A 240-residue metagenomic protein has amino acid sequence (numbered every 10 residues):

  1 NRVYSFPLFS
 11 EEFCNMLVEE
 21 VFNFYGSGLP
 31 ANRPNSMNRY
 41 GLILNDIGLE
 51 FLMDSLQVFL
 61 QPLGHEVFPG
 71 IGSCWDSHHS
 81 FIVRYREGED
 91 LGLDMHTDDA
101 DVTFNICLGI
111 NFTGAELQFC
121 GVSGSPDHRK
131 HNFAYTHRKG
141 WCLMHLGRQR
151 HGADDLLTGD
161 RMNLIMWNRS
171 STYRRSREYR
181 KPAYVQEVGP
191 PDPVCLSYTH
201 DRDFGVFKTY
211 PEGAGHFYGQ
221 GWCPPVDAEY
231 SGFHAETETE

Functional and structural regions predicted by a protein language model:
N1-C74, G232: Non-heme Fe(II)/2-oxoglutarate
N1-N32, P190, D203-E240: N-terminal auxiliary "cap/dimerization" subdomain that precedes the catalytic jelly-roll/cupin core of mononuclear
Y40, N45-I47, L52, H96-D98 (+3 more regions): Surface-exposed loop/turn and secondary-structure junction residues enriched for glycine/proline
N45-L56, E89-H96, V194-Y198: Short, charged low-complexity intrinsically disordered segments located at boundaries of structured domains
F51, Q149-A153, E187-P193, T209-Y218: A general structural signal for short secondary-structure boundary/capping elements
H65-G189, F233-E240: Catalytic core of non-heme Fe(II) oxygenases with the double-stranded beta-helix
M162-S171, P193-D201, T209: C-terminal "cap" of GNAT-fold acetyltransferases
K181-D203: Active-site-adjacent segment of 2-oxoglutarate/Fe(II) JmjC oxygenases
